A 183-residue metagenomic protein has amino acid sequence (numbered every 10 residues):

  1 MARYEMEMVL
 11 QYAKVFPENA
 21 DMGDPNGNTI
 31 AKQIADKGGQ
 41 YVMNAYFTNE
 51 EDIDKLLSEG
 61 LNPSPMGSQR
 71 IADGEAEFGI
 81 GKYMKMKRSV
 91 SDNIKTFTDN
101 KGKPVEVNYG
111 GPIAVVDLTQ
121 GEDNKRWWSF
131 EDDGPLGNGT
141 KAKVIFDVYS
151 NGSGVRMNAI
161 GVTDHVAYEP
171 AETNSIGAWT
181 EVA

Functional and structural regions predicted by a protein language model:
M1-K103: OB-fold ssDNA-binding interfaces and closely related basic DNA-contact patches used across DNA replication/repair
M1-Y4, V166-A183: Acidic, gly/ser/pro-rich intrinsically disordered tails
N44-Y46, I145-D147, G161: Residue-level recognition of well-ordered beta-strand positions that form the cores of beta-sheet-rich folds across
S89, A114-V115, E181: Detector for intrinsically disordered, low-structure N-terminal pre-sequences
K95-K125: Surface-exposed intrinsically disordered loops and tails
V116-G154: Exposed beta-sheet edge/beta-hairpin loop segments within beta-rich domains
Y149-P170: OB-fold/S1-family single-stranded nucleic acid-binding modules
